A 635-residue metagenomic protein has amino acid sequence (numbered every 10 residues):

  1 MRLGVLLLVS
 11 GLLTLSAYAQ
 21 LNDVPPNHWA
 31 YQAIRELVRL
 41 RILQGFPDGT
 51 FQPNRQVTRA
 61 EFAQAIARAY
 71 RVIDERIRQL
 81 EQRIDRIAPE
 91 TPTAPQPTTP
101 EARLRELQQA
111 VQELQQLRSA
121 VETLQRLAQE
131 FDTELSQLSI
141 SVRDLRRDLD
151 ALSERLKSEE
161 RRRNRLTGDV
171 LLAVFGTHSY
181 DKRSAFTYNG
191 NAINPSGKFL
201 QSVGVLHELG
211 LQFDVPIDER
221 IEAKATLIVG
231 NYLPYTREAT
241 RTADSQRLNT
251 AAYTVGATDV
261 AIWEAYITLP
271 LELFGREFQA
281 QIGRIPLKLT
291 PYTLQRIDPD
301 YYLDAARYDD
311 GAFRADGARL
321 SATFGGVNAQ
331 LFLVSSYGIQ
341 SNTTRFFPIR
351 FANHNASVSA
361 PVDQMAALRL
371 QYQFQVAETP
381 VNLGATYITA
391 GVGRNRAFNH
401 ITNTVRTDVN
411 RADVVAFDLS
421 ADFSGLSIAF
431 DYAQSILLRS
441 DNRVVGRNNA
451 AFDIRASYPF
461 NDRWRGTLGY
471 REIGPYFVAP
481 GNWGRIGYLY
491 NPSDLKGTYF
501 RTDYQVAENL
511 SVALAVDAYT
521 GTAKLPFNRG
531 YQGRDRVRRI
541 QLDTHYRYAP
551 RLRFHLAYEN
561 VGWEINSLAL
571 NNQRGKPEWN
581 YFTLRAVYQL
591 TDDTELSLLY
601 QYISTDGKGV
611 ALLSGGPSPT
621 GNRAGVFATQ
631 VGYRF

Functional and structural regions predicted by a protein language model:
G4-T14: Bacterial N-terminal signal peptides
S16-I34, R41, D494: Acidic, Ser/Thr/Pro/Gly-enriched interdomain connector segments
A17-V24, R39, Q56, A63-A65 (+14 more regions): Beta-barrel outer-membrane channel/assembly domains of diderm bacteria
A30-R55: Extracellular-facing binding/remodeling surfaces
R55, R68, L227-V229, P286 (+3 more regions): A mature extracytoplasmic/lumenal domain signature
R59-A60, R71-D74, Q79: Soluble extramembrane regions of membrane proteins in the secretory/endomembrane system
L273-Q279, D300-F582, G609: Signature for the C-terminal beta-barrel architecture of outer-membrane proteins
Q281, Y292: Conserved glycine-bearing catalytic or ligand-binding loops at nucleotide- and phosphate-handling centers of large
